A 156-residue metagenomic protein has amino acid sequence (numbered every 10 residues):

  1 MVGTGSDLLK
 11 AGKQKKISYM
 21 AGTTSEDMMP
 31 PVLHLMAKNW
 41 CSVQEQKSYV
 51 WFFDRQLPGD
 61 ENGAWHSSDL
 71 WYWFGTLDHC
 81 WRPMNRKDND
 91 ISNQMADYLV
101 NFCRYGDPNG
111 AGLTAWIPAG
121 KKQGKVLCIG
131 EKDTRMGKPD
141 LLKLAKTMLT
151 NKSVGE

Functional and structural regions predicted by a protein language model:
M1-E156: C-terminal helix-and-tail extensions that cap enzymatic domains
